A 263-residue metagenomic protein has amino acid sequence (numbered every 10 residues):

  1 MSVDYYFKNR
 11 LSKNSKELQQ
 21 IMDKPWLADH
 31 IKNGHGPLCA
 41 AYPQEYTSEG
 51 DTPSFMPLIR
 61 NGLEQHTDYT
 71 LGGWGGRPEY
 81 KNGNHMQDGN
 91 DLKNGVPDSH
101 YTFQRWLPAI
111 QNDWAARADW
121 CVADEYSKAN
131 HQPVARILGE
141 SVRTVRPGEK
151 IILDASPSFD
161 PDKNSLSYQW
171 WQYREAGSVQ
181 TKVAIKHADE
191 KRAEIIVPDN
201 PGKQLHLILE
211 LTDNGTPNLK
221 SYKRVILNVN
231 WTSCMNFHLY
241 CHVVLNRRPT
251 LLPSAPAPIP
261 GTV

Functional and structural regions predicted by a protein language model:
M1-I152, S158-V179, E194: N-terminal acidic, glycine/proline-rich low-complexity segments
H187-G202: Solvent-exposed segments in extracellular or luminal domains encompassing
T212-N218: Short, solvent-exposed loop/turn segments at the edges of extracellular beta-sandwich modules
N218-V225: Extracellular and select intracellular beta-sandwich modules with Ser/Thr-enriched, small-residue motifs on
N228-M235: Extracellular interdomain linker/stem segments of modular secreted and single-pass surface proteins
P258-T262: Short, intrinsically disordered C-terminal tails of secreted or membrane-associated proteins
